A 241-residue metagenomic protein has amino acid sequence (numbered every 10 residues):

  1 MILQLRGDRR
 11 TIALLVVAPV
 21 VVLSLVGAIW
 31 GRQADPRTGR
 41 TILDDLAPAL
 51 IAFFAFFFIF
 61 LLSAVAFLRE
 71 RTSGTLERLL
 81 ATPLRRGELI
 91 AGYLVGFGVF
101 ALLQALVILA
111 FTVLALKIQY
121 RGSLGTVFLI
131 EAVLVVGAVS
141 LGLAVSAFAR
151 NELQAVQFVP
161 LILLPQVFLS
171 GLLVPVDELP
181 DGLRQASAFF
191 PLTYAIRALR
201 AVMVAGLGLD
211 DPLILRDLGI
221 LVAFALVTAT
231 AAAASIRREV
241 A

Functional and structural regions predicted by a protein language model:
L3-E77, R86-L106, T112-E131, L153-Q157 (+1 more regions): Transmembrane helix-boundary elements of multi-pass transport/secretion proteins, especially ABC-type permease modules
L14-V16, D44-D45, L79, L161-I162 (+2 more regions): Hydrophobic alpha-helical transmembrane segments of integral membrane proteins, especially lipid-exposed positions
L50-F57, G98, A132-V136, F158-L169 (+1 more regions): Hydrophobic transmembrane alpha-helices
I59, L103, V107, G137 (+4 more regions): Residue-level signal for transmembrane alpha-helical positions in Major Facilitator Superfamily
G122-S123, A138-V139, Q154-F158, S170 (+1 more regions): Extended hydrophobic-aromatic, low-complexity segments
A138-N151, A233: Transmembrane-helix boundary motif in ABC transporter permease subunits
P175-R216: Short hydrophobic, aromatic-rich alpha-helical segments embedded in or entering the lipid bilayer of multi-pass
